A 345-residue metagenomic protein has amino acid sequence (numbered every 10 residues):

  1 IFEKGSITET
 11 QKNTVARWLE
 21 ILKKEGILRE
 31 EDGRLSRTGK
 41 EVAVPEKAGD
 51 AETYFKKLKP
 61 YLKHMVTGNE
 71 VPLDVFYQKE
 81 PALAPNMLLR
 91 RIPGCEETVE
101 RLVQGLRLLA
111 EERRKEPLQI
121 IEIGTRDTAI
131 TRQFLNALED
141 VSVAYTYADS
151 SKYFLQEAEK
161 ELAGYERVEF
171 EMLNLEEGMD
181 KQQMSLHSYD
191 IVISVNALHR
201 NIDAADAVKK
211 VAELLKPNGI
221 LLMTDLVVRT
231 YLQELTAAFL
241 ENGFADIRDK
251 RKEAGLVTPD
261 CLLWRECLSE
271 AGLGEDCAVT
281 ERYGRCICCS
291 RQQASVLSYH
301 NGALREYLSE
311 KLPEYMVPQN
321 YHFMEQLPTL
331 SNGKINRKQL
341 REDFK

Functional and structural regions predicted by a protein language model:
I1-R126, A137-A144, L222, L263 (+2 more regions): N-terminal accessory segments
P117-I121, T125-M179: Class I SAM-dependent methyltransferase SAM/SAH-binding core
M179-V192: A short acidic, Gly/Pro-enriched loop at the edge of an enzyme's catalytic core that lines a small-molecule cofactor
Y189-A205: A short SAM/SAH-binding and catalytic strip from SAM-dependent methyltransferases
S194, L312-K345: Conserved C-terminal "lid"/linker of ANL adenylate-forming enzymes
A205-I220: A short glycine-rich, Lys/Arg-flanked "PGG" loop and its adjoining helix->strand segment in the class I
L222-A271, D276-C277: C-terminal alpha-helical "lid/dimerization" subdomain adjacent to the S-adenosyl-L-methionine
R282-S298, L308: C-terminal lobe and adjacent flexible extensions of AdoMet/dcAdoMet transferase-like proteins
